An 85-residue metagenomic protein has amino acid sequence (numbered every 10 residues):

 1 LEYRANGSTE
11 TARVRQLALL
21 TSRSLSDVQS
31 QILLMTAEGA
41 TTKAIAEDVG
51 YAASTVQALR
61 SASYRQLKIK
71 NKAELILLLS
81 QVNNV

Functional and structural regions predicted by a protein language model:
L1-D27, K43, E47, N83-V85: Linker/hinge segments immediately adjacent to helix-turn-helix/homeobox DNA-binding domains
S26, M35, Q57: Active-site-adjacent beta-strand anchor residues
D27-V28, K70: Cytosolic histidine kinase catalytic core of two-component systems
S30-Q31, E74-L75: Pre-recognition alpha-helix immediately N-terminal to the DNA-recognition helix within helix-turn-helix or winged-helix
L34-E38, S80: Short, locally clustered residues in the helix-turn-helix/winged-helix DNA-binding domain
G39-E74: Recognition helix of helix-turn-helix DNA-binding domains
G50, S80-Q81: Short amphipathic alpha-helical surface patches that mediate protein-protein
